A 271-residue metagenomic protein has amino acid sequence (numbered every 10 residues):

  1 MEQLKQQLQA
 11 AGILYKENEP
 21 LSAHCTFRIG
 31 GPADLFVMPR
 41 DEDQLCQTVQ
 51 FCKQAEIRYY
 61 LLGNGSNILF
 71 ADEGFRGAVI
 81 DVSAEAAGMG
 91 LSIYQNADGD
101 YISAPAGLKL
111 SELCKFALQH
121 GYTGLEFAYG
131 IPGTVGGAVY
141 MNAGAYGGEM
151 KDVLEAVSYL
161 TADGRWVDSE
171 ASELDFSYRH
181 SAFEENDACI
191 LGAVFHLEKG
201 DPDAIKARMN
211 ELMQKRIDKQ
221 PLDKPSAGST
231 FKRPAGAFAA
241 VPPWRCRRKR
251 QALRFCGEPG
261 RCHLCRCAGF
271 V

Functional and structural regions predicted by a protein language model:
E2-V135: Anion-binding (especially nucleotide phosphate/pyrophosphate-binding) glycine-rich loop and adjoining beta-alpha core
Q3, Q47, E112-F116, A156 (+3 more regions): Alpha-helical scaffold segments in soluble metabolic enzymes
K16-E17, A23-C25, I68, L160-V271: Phosphate/pyrophosphate- and phosphate-bearing ligand-binding catalytic cores of soluble enzymes
G30, V37-E42, L69-L91, Y140-E170 (+1 more regions): Structural signature of FAD isoalloxazine-binding scaffolds in flavoprotein oxidoreductases
N67-I68, C114-A117, L125-Y129, N142-E149 (+3 more regions): A generic local secondary-structure boundary/capping motif
A104, N142, S226-A227: Thr-Gly-centered strand-to-loop micro-motif
A117, V135, V139-A143, S158-T161 (+2 more regions): Short, well-ordered alpha-helical segments in soluble proteins
T123, V153, S172-L174: Short beta-strand or tight-loop elements that sit immediately N-terminal to catalytic metal-binding acidic residues
